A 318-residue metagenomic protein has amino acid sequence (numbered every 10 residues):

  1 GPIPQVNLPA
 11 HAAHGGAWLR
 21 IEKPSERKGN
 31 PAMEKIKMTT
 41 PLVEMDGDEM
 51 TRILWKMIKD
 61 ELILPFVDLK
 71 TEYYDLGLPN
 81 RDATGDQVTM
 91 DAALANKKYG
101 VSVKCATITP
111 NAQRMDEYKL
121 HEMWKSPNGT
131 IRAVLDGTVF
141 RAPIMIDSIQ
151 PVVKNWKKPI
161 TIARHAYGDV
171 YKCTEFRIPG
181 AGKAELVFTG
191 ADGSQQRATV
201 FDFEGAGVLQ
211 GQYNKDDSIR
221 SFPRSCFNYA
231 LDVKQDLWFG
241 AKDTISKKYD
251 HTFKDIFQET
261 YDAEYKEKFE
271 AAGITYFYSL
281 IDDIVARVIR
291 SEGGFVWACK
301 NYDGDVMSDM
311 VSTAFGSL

Functional and structural regions predicted by a protein language model:
H14-A32: Short, Lys/Arg-enriched N-terminal segments with co-localized hydrophobic residues within the first ~10-30 amino acids
E34-T40, M50-W55, K59-G85, A93-N96: N-terminal alpha-helical transmembrane segments of multi-pass membrane transport and channel/translocase proteins
K37-T40, D68-L69, K97-V101, N155-P159 (+6 more regions): Short coil/turn connectors at secondary-structure junctions
M38-M57, L186-S279: Glycine-rich phosphate/diphosphate-binding loop of Rossmann-like nucleotide-binding domains
P79-A191, Q195, Y302-V306: N-terminal glycine-rich phosphate/adenylate-binding segment common to multiple enzyme folds
A83-Q87, K247-Q258, I289-F295, Y302 (+1 more regions): Short glycine/threonine-rich loop-to-helix capping motif typified by GTGT followed within a few residues by an Asp-Pro
N96-T109, E267-L318: Glycine-rich phosphate-binding loop
